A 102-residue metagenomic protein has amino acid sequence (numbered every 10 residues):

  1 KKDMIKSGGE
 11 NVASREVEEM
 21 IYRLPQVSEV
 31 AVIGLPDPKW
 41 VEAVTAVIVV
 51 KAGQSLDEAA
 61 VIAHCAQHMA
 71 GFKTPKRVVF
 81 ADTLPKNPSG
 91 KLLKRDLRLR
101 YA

Functional and structural regions predicted by a protein language model:
K1-K73, D82-P85, G90, D96-L99: AMP-binding/adenylate-forming catalytic core of the ANL superfamily
